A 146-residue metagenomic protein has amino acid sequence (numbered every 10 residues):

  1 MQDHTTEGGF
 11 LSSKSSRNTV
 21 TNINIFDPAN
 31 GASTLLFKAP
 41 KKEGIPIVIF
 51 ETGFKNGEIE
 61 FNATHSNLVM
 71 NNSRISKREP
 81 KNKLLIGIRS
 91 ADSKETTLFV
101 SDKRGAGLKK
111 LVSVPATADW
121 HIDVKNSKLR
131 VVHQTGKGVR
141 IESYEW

Functional and structural regions predicted by a protein language model:
M1-W146: Sequence signature of WD/YWTD-type beta-propeller architectures
